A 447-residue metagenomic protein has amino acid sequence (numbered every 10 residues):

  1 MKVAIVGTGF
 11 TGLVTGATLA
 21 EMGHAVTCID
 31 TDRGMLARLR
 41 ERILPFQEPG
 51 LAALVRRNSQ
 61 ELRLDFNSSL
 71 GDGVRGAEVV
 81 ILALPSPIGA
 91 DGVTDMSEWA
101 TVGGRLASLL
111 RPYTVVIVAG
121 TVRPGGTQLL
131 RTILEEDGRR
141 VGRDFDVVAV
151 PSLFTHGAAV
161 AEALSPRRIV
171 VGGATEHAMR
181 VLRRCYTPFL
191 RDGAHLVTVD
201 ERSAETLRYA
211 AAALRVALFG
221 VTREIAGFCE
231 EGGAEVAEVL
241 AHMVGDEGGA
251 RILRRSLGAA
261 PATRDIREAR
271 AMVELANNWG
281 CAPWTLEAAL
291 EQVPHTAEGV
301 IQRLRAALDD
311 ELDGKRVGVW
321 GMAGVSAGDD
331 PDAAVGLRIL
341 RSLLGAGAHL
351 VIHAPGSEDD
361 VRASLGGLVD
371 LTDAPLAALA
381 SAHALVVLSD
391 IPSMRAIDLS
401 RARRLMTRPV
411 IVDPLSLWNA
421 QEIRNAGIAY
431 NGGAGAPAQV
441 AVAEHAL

Functional and structural regions predicted by a protein language model:
M1-L447: Structural/interface elements that position substrates and couple domains in central-metabolism enzymes
